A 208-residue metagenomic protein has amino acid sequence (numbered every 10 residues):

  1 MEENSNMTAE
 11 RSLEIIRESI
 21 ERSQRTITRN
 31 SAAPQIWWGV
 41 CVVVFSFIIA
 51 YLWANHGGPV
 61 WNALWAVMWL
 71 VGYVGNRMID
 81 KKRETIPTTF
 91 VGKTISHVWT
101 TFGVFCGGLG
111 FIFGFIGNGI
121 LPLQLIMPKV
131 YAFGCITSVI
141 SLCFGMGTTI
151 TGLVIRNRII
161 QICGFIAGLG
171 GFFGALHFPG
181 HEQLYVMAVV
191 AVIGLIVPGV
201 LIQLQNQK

Functional and structural regions predicted by a protein language model:
M1-A32: N-terminal juxtamembrane cytosolic/stromal segments of multi-pass membrane proteins
R22, V74-V91, M146-L153, G199-Q203: C-terminal ends of transmembrane helices
S23-N30, P34, G57, F90-T94 (+3 more regions): Membrane-interfacial loop-to-transmembrane-helix junctions in polytopic alpha-helical membrane proteins
I27-N118: Selected alpha-helical membrane-embedding segments in polytopic membrane proteins
C41-F45, M68-G75, F144-G147, G170 (+1 more regions): Membrane-embedded alpha-helical transmembrane segments of multi-pass integral membrane proteins
W61-L70, I126-I140, A188-V189: Structural signature of hydrophobic alpha-helical transmembrane segments
G103-I160, G164: Membrane-proximal helix-loop-helix units in multi-pass membrane proteins
G147-K208: Terminal transmembrane helical module of multi-pass membrane proteins
